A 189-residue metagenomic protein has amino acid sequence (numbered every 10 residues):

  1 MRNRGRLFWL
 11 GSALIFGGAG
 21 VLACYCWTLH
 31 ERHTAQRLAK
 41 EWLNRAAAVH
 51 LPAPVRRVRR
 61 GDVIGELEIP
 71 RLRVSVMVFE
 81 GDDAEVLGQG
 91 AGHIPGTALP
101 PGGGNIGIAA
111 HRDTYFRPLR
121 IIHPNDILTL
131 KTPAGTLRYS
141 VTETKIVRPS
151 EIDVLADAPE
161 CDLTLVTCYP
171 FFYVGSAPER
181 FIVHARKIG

Functional and structural regions predicted by a protein language model:
R2-G189: Solvent-exposed, non-transmembrane regions of membrane-associated and secreted proteins
